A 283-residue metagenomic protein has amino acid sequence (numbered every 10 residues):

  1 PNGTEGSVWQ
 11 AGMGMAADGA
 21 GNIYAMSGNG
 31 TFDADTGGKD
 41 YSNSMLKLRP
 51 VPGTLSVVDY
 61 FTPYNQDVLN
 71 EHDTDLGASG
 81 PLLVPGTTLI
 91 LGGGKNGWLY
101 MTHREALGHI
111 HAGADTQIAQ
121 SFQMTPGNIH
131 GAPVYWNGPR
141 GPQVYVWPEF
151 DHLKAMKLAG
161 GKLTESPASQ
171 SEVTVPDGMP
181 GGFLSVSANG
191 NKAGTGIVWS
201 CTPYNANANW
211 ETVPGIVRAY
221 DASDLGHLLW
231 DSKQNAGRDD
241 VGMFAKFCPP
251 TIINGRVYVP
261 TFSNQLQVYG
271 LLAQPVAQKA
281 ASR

Functional and structural regions predicted by a protein language model:
P1-W9, A17-Y24, N29-A78, L82-R283: Extracytoplasmic/lumenal domain signature
